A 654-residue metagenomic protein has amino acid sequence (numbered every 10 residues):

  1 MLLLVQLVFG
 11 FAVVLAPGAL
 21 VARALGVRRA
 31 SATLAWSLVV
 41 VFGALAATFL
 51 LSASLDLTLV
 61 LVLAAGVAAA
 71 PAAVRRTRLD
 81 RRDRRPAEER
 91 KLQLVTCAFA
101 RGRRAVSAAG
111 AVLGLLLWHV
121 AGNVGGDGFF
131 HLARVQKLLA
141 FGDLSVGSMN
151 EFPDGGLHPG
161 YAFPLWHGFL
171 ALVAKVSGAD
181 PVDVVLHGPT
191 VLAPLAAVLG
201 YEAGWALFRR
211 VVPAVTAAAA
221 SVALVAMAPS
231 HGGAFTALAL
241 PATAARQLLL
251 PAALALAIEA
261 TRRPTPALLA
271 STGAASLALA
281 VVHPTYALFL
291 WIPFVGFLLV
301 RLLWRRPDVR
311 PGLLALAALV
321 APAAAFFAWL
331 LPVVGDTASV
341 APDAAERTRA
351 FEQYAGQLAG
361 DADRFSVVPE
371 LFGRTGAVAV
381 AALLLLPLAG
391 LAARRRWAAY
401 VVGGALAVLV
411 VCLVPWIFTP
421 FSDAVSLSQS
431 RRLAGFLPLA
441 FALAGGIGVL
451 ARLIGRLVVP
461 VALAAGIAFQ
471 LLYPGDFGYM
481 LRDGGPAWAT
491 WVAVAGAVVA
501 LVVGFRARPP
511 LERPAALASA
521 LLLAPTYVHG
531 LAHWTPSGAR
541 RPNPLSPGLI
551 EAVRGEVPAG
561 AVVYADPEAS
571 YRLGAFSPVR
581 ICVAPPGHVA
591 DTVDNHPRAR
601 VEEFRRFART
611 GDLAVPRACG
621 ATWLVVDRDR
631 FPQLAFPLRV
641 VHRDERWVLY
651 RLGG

Functional and structural regions predicted by a protein language model:
M1-E89, L94, G448-L450, I454 (+2 more regions): Membrane-embedded, hydrophobic transmembrane alpha-helices
V5, S54-L59, G178, P229-A245 (+5 more regions): Membrane-helix boundary/interfacial segments in multi-pass membrane proteins
F9-A12, R482-W491, R506-G654: Extracytoplasmic
F42, L116-V120, F141, V215-G233 (+5 more regions): Membrane-interface helix-loop junctions at the exits of transmembrane helices
R90, L290-V320: Perimembrane helix-loop-helix junctions
G102-L248, A260, L531-P542: Active-site lumenal/periplasmic loops and adjacent helix-entry segments of GT-C-fold, multi-pass membrane
E259-L277, R456-V461: Short hydrophobic alpha-helices at membrane interfaces in multi-pass membrane enzymes
G376-V401, G448-A451, A497-R506: Hydrophobic, aromatic-rich transmembrane alpha-helices and their immediate juxtamembrane boundary segments
